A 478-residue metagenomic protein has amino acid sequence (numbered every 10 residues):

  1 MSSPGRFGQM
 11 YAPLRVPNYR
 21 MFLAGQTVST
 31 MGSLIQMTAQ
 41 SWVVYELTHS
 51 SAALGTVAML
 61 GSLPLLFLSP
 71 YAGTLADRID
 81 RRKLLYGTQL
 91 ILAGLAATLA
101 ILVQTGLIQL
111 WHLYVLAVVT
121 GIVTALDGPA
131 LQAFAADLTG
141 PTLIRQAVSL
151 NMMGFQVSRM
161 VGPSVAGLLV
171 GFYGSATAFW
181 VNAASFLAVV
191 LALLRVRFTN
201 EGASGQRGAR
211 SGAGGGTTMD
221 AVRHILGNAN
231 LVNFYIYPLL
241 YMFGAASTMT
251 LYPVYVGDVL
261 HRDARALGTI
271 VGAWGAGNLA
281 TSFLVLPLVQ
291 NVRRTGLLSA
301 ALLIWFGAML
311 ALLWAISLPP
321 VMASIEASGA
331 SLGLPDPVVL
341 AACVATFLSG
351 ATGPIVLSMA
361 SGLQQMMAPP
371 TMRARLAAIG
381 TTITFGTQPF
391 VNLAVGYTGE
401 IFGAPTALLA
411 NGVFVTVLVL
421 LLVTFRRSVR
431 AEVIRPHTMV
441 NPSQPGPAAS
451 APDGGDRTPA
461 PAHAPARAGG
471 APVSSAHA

Functional and structural regions predicted by a protein language model:
S2-Y19, T199-I236, V259, N441-S450: Juxtamembrane intracellular "pre-TM" segments in multi-pass secondary transporters
S3-P64, A229-W274: Helix-loop boundary and gating motifs at the non-cytosolic
Y19, S51, R81, L110 (+7 more regions): Membrane-helix interface/capping residues of multi-pass secondary transporters
R20-M37, G61-T74, D80-L95, H112-G171 (+8 more regions): Substrate-agnostic recognition of the 12-TM MFS/MFS-like secondary transporter fold
S41-L47, A100-T105, V161-V181, D258-V259 (+1 more regions): Transmembrane alpha-helix termini and helix-breaking/packing motifs in multi-pass membrane transporters
V57, F67, Y71, L84 (+7 more regions): C-terminal transmembrane bundle of multi-pass solute transporters/carriers
S62, A93-A100, Q156, A183 (+5 more regions): Small-residue-rich packing faces within the transmembrane alpha-helices of Major Facilitator Superfamily
G106, A133, D137, F179-A209 (+3 more regions): Helix-loop junctions on the cytosolic side of multi-pass membrane transporters, especially the intracellular loop
